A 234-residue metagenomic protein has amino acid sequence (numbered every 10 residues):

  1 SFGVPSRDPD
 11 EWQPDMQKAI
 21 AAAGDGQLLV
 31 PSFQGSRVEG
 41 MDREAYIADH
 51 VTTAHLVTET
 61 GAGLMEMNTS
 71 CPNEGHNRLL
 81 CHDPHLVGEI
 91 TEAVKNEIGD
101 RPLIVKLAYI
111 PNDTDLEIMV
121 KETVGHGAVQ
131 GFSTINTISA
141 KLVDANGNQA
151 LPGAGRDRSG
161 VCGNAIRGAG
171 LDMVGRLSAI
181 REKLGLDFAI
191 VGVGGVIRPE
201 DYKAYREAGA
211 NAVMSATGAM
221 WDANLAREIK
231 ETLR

Functional and structural regions predicted by a protein language model:
S1-G127: Active-site entrance/lid segments in N-terminal catalytic domains of soluble metabolic enzymes
S6-D10, I47, R167-L171, P199 (+2 more regions): Electropositive phosphate-/nucleotide-binding environments in soluble metabolic enzymes
S32-S36, L107-I110, D187-E200: Glycine-rich beta-to-alpha transition loops that act as phosphate-gripper elements at the mouths of alpha/beta enzyme
A45-A48, P111-H126, A179-K183, V196-V213: Catalytic cores of alpha/beta
T69, A128-A140, G195-I229: Glycine-rich phosphate-binding active-site loops on the catalytic face of alpha/beta enzymes
P72-H82, M119-V120, V124-L186, A226-E228: Glycine/Thr-rich beta-alpha phosphate-binding loop at enzyme active sites
L79, D83, A108, C162-I166 (+2 more regions): Glycine- and other small-residue-rich loops at beta-strand/loop junctions that grip anionic moieties
